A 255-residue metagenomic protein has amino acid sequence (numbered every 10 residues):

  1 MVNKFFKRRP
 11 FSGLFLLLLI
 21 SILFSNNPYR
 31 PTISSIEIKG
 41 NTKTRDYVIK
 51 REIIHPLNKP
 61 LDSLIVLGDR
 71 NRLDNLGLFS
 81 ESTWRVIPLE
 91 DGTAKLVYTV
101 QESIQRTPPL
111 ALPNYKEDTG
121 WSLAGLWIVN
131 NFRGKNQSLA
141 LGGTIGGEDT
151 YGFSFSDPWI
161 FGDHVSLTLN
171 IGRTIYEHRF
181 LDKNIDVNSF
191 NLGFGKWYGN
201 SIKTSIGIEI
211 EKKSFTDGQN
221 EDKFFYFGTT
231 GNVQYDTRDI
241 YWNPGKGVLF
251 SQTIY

Functional and structural regions predicted by a protein language model:
M1-K4, E37, L61, D182 (+1 more regions): A general boundary/transition motif marking the beginning of the first structured unit of a protein
V2-L14: Bacterial N-terminal signal peptides that target proteins for export
L16-S25: Hydrophobic h-region of N-terminal signal peptides that target proteins for export in Gram-negative bacteria
F24-N114, L126, A140-D157, S251-T253: Periplasmic polypeptide-binding modules associated with outer-membrane biogenesis and secretion
T93, Q101-P244, V248-S251: Gram-negative/organellar outer-membrane beta-barrel architecture
